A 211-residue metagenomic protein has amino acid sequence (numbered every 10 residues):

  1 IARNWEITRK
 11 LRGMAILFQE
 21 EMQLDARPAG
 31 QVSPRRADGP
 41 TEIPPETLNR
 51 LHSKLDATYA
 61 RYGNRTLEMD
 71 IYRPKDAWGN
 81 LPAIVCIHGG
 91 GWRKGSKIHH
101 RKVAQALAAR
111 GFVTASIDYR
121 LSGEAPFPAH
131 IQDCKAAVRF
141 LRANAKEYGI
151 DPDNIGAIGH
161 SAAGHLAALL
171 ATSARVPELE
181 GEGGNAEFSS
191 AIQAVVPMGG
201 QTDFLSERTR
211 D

Functional and structural regions predicted by a protein language model:
A2-D38: Long, internal low-complexity/basic segments
V32-G79: N-terminal cap/lid segment of alpha/beta-hydrolase-fold proteins
S53, V113-A115, V196: Conserved Rossmann-like nucleotide-binding pocket used by diverse enzymes that bind dinucleotide cofactors
K75, G90, V113, D118-S122 (+1 more regions): Short beta-to-alpha linker loops that shape the active-site pocket of alpha/beta-hydrolase fold enzymes
G79-G89: Short beta-strand element of the alpha/beta-hydrolase
K94-R101, E124-A125, S206: Short N-terminal helix/helix-N-cap motif within the alpha/beta-hydrolase-1
S96-S116: Short amphipathic alpha-helix adjacent to the substrate-entry channel of hydrolases
A136-R210: Primarily recognizes the serine-hydrolase "nucleophile elbow" in alpha/beta-hydrolase and SGNH/GDSL folds
